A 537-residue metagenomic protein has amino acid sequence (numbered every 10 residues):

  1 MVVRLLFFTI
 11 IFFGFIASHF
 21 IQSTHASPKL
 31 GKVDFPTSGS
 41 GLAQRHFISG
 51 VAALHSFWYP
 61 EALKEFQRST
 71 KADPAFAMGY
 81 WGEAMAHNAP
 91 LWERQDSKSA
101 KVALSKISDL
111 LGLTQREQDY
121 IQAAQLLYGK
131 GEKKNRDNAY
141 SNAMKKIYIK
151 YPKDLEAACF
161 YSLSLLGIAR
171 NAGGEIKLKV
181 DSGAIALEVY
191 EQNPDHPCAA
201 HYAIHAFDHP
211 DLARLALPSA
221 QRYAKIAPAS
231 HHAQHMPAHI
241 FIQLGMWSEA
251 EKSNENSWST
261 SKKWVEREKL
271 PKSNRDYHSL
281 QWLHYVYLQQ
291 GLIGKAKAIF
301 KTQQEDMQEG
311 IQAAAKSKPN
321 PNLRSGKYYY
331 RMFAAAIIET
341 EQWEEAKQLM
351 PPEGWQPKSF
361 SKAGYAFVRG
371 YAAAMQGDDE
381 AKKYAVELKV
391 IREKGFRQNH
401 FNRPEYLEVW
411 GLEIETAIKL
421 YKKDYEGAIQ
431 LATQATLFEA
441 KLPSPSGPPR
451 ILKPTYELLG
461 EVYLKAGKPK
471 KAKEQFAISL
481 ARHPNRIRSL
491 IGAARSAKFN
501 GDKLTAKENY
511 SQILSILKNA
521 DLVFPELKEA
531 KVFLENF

Functional and structural regions predicted by a protein language model:
L42, A75-A77, D154-A157, D195-P197 (+6 more regions): Residue-level recognition of tetratricopeptide repeat
I48, G82, I121-L126, F160 (+12 more regions): "A position-specific structural signal for the A-helix of alpha-solenoid helical repeats
A53, H87, L126, L165 (+8 more regions): Residue at a conserved register position within TPR or TPR-like alpha-solenoid repeats
S56-K64, D73, E83-E117, Q122-N135 (+2 more regions): Inter-helical turn/loop elements of alpha-helical hairpins
K71-A72, Y148-K150, Y190-Q192, R222-A229 (+8 more regions): Solenoid-like repeat scaffolds
A77, A84, N88-W92, D96-L110 (+7 more regions): TPR/TPR-like (Sel1-like) alpha-helical repeat modules
